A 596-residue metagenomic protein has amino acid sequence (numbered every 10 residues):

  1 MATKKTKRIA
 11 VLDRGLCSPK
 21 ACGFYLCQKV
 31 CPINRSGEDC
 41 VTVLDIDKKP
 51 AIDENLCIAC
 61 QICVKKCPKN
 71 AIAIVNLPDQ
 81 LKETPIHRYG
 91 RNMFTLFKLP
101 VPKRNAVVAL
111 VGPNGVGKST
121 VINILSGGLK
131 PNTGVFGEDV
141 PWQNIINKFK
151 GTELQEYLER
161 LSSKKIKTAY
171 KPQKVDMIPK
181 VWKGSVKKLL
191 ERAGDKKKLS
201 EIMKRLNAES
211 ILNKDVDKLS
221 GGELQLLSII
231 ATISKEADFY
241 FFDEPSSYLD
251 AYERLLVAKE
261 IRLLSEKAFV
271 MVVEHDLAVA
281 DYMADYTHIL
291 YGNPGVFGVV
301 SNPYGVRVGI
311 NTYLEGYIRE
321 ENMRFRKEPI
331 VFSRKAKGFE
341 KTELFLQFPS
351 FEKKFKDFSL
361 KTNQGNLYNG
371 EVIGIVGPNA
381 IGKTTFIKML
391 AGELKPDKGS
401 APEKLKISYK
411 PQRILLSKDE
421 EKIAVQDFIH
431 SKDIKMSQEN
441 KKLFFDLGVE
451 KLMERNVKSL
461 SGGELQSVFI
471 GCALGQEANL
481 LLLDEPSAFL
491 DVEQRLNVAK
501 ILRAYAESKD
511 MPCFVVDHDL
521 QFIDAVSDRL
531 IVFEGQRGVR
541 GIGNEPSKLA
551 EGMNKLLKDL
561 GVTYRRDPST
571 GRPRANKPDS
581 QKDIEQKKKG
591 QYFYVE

Functional and structural regions predicted by a protein language model:
A2-A21, L26-V30, D39-A51, I58 (+8 more regions): Pre-NBD coupling/linker segments of ABC/ABC-like ATPases
K103-A109, P113, S119-D195, D276-Y286 (+4 more regions): ABC ATPase nucleotide-binding domain signature region
V121, S228-I229, V257, F469-I470 (+1 more regions): Hydrophobic anchor residue at the start of the ABC signature
G194-L212, S437-M453: Conserved ABC ATPase "signature" region
D215-L219, N456-L460, E464: Conserved ABC ATPase signature
E244-P245, Y252, E485-P486, E493: Walker B catalytic motif
R254-E266, R495-K509: Helical segment within the ABC ATPase nucleotide-binding domain
